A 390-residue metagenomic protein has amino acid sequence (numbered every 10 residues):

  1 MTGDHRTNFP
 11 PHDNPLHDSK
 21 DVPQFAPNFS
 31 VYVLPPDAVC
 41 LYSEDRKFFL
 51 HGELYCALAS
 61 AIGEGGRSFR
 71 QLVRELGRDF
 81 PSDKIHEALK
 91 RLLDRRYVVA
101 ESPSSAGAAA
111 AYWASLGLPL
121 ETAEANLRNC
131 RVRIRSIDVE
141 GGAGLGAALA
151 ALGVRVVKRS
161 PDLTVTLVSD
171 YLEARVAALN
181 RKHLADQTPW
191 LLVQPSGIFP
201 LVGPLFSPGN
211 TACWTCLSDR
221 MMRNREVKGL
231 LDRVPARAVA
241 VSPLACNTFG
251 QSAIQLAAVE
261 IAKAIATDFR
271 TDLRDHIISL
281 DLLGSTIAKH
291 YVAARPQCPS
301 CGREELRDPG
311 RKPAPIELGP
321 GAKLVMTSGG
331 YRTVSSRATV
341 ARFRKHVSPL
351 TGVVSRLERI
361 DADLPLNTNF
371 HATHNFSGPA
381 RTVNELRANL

Functional and structural regions predicted by a protein language model:
T2-F49, D170-E173: Conserved, charge-rich beta-strand/loop surface module that forms ligand/interface-binding patches within domains
G3, S43-V156, R181, L192 (+3 more regions): Long, charge-rich, low-complexity alpha-helical segments
G3-D4, P10-D21, E44, L54-Y55 (+6 more regions): Helix-coil modules at protein/domain termini and other flexible surface or pore-lining loops, especially C-terminal
N28, L34, E44, E101 (+2 more regions): Structured loops at beta-to-helix junctions and adjacent beta-edge loops in soluble globular domains
S30-V33, V157, A362-D363: Short secondary-structure boundary/capping segments within folded domains
S68, V157-S160, T382, N389: Alpha-helix N-cap recognition
V139, L145-L152, S160-Q255, K263-F269 (+1 more regions): E1/E1-like adenylate-forming module used to activate ubiquitin-like modifiers and sulfur-carrier proteins
